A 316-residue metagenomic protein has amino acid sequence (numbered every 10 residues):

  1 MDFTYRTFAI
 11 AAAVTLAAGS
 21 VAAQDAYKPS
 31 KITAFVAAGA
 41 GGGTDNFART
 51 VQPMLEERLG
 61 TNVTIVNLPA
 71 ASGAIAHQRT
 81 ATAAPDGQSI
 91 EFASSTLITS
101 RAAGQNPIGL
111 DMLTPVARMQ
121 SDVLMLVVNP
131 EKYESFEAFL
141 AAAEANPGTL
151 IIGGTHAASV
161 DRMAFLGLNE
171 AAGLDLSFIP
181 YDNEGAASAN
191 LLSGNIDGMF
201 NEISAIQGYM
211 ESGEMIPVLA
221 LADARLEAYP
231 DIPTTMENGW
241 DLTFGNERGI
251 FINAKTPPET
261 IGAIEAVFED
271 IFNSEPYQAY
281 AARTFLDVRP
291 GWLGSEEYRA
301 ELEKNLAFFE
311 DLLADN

Functional and structural regions predicted by a protein language model:
M1-A9: Bacterial N-terminal signal peptides that target proteins for export
A17-S20: N-terminal signal peptide c-region/cleavage motif recognized by signal peptidases
Q24-D111, T149, L174-G198, Y209 (+2 more regions): N-terminal (or domain-start) structured segment
A26, S30-I32, R79-Q88, R101-A186 (+1 more regions): Hinge/capping helix and adjacent helix->loop/strand transition within the periplasmic-binding protein
S94-S95, P130, E202-S204, A222 (+1 more regions): Short secondary-structure boundary segments
S121, S135, I206-N273, Q278 (+3 more regions): C-terminal lobe and pocket-closing loops of periplasmic/extracytoplasmic Venus-flytrap solute-binding proteins
T149, G153-A157, D161-I232: Ligand-binding pocket segment of bilobal, Venus flytrap-like solute-binding proteins
A282-R299: Surface-exposed aromatic
